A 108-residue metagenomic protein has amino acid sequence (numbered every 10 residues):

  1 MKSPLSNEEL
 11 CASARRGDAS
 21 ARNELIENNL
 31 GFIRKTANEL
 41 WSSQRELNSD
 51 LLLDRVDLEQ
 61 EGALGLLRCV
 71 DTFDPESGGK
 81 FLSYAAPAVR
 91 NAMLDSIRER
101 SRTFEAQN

Functional and structural regions predicted by a protein language model:
M1-T103: Alpha-helical promoter-recognition and RNA polymerase-docking modules of transcription initiation factors, dominated by
E105-N108: Short, intrinsically disordered, charge-balanced linker/junction segments flanking boundaries in proteins
